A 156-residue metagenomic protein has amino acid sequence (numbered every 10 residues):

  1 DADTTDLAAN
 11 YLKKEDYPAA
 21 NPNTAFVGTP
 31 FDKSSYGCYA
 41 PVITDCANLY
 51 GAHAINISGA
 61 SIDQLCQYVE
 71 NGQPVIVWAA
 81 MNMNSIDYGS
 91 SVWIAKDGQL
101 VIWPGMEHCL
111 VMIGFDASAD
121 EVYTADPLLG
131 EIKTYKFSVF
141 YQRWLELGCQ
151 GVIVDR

Functional and structural regions predicted by a protein language model:
D1-P74, C149-R156: Cysteine-nucleophile protease catalytic domains, especially the papain-like/related folds used in DUB/UBL proteases
D45, S91-I94: Ligand-binding cleft/hinge of the Venus flytrap
S58-S61, A79-M83, G114-D116, D126-L129: A mature extracytoplasmic/lumenal domain signature
L65, S85-G89, I132-Y135: Extracytoplasmic/secreted cell-surface and envelope-processing proteins
P74, C109-L110: Structural motif
V75-A79, D120-V122: A short hydrophobic beta-strand element
V77, D87-V92: A conserved catalytic-loop motif detector
W93-P104, L110-R156: Noncatalytic regulatory segments and standalone regulatory/sensor domains
